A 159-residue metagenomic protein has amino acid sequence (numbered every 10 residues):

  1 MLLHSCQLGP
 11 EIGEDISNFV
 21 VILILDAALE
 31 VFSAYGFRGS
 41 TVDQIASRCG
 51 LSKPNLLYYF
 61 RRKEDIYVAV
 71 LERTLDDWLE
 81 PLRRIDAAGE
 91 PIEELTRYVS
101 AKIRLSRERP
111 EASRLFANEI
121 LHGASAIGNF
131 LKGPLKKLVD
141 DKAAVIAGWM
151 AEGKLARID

Functional and structural regions predicted by a protein language model:
M1-V20: N-terminal intrinsically disordered/low-complexity leader segments
S17, L25, Y67, L71 (+3 more regions): Amphipathic, non-transmembrane alpha-helical scaffold segments
L23, V31-D65, A69: Helix-turn-helix
A69, R83-A112, E152, A156-D159: Hydrophobic alpha-helical connector segments
D76-L79, R83, R104, S125-A151: Amphipathic alpha-helical packing segments from all-alpha helical-bundle domains
R107-N129: Amphipathic alpha-helical segments used for helix-helix packing
